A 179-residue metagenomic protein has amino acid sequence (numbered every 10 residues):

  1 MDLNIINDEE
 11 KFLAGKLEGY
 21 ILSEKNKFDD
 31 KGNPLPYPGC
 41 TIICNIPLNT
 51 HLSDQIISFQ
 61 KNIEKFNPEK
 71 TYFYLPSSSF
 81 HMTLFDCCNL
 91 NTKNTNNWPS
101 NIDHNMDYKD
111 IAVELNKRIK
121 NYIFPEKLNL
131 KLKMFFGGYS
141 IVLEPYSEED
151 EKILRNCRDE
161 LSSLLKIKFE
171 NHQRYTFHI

Functional and structural regions predicted by a protein language model:
M1-H178: Histidine-dependent nucleotide/RNA phosphoesterase domain, centered on the 2H-phosphoesterase fold with its duplicated
